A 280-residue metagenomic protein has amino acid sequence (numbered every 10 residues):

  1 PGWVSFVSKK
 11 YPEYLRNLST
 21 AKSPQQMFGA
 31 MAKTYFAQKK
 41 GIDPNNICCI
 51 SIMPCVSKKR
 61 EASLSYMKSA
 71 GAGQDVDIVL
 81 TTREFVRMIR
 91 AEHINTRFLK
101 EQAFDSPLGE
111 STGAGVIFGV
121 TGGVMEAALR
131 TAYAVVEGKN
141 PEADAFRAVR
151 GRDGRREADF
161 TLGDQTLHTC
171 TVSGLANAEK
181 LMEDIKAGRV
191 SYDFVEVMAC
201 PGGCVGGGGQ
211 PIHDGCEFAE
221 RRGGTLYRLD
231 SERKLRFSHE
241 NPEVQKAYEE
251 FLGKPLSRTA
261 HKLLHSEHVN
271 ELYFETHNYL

Functional and structural regions predicted by a protein language model:
P1-L280: Iron-sulfur-associated redox domains of electron-transfer enzymes in respiratory and anaerobic energy metabolism
